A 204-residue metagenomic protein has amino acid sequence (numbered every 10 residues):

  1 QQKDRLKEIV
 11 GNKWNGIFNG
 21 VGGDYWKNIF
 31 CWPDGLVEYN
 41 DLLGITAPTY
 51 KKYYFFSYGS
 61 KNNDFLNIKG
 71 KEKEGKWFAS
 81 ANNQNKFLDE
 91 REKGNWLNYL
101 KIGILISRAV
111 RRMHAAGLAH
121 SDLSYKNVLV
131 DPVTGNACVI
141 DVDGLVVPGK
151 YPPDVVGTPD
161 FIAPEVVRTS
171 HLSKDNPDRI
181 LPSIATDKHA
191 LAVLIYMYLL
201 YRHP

Functional and structural regions predicted by a protein language model:
Q2-W26: The N-lobe alphaC helix and its flanking beta3-alphaC-beta4 segment of protein kinase-like domains, centered on
F30-N98, I102, Y151: Conserved structural core of kinase catalytic domains
K101-G103, V110-P132: Catalytic-loop of the protein kinase fold
K126-H171: Activation segment/activation loop of eukaryotic-type protein kinase catalytic domains
V166-A185: Conserved end of the kinase activation segment
P182-T186, I195-P204: Conserved C-lobe activation region of Hanks-type protein kinase-like domains
